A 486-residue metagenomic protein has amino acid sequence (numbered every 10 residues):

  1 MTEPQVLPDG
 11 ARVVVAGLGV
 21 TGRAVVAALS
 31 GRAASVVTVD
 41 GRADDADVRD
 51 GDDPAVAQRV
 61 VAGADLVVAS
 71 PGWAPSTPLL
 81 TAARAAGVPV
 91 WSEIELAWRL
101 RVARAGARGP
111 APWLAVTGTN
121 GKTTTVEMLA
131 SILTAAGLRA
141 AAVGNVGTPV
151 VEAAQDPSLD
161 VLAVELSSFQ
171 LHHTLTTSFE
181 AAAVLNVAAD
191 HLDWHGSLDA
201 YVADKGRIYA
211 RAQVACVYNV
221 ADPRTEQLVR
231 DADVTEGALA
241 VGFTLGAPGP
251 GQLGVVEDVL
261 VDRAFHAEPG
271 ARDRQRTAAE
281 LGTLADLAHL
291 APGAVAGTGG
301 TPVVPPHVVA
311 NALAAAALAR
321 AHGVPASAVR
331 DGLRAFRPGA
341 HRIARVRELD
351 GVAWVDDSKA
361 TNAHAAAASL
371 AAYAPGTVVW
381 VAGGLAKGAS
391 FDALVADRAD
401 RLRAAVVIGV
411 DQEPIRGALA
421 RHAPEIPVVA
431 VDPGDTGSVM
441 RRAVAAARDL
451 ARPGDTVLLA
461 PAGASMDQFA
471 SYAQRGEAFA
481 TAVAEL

Functional and structural regions predicted by a protein language model:
M1-L100: N-terminal leader/targeting and accessory segments in enzymes
E3-V13, A24-A28, P292-R403: Nucleotide phosphate-binding/pyrophosphate-handling subdomain across enzymes that bind or process nucleotide phosphates
L29, V67, V116, N145 (+11 more regions): Residue-level signal for inorganic ion chemistry
S30, Q58-A62, P71-L239, A480-L486: Phosphate-binding loop of NTP-binding sites
V37-D40, V217-V220, V379-A382, R401-D411: Short internal beta-strands
D40, P54-V60, A107, L159-D193 (+4 more regions): Extended acidic/charged loop-beta regions that coordinate divalent cations and stabilize anionic phosphate/carboxylate
D40, W91-L96, A141-G144, D233-V255 (+3 more regions): Beta-strand->loop->alpha-helix junctions that form or flank phosphate-binding loops in nucleotide-handling enzymes
A46, D392-D455: C-terminal helical cap/extension that packs against the catalytic core of soluble nucleotide-cofactor enzymes
